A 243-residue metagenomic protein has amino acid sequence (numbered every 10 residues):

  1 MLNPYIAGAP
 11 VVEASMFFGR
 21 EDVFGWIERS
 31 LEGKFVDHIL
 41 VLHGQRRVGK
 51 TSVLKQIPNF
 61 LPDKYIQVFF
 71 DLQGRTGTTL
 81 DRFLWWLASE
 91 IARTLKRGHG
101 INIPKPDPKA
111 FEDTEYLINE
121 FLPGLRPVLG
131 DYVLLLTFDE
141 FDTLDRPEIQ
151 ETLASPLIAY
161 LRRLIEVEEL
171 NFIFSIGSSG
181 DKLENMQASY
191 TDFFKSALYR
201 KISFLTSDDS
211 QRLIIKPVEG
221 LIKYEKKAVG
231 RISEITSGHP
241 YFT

Functional and structural regions predicted by a protein language model:
M1-D22, W26, I101-K105, D192-K195: Conserved adenine-nucleotide phosphate-binding loops and their immediately adjacent elements
F35-L40: Pre-Walker A (Motif I) flank of P-loop NTPase domains
L42-F70: P-loop NTPase Walker A phosphate-binding motif
T78-N102: Conserved NTP-binding/hydrolysis module of P-loop NTPases
E112-S179, M186-Y190: Conserved Walker B catalytic segment
Q187-S203: A short helix-turn-beta junction within AAA+ P-loop NTPase domains corresponding to the substrate/partner-engaging
R200-A228: Conserved small helical "lid"/interfacial subdomain of P-loop NTPases
T236-T243: The conserved phosphate-sensing helix
